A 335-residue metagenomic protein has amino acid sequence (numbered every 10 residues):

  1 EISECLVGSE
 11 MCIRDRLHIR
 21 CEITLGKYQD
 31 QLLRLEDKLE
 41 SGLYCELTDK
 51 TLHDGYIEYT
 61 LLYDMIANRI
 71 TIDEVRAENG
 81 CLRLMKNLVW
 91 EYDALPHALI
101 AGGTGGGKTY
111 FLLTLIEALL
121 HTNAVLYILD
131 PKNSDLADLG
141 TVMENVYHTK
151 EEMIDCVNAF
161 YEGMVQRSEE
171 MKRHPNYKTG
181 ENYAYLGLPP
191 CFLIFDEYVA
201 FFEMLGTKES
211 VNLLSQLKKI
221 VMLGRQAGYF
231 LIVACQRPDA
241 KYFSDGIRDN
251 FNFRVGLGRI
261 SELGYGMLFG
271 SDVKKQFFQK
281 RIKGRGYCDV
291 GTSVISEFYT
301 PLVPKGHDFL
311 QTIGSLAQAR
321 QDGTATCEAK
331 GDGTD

Functional and structural regions predicted by a protein language model:
I2-G8, I13: Single conserved hydrophobic/aromatic residue that forms the stacking wall/gate of nucleotide- or nucleobase-binding
R14, L52-Y56, L188: Short Gly/Ser/Thr- and Asp/Glu-enriched loop/turn motifs at secondary-structure junctions
D15-I23, E203: Short, hydrophobic beta-strand segments
C21-N68: Interdomain "pre-motor" coupling segment immediately N-terminal to P-loop NTPase/helicase cores
I23, L61-Y63, Y92-A94, F195-E197 (+3 more regions): Flexible glycine-/small-residue-rich
I70-R173, C191-F192, V199-I260, F269 (+4 more regions): P-loop NTPase catalytic phosphate-binding loop
Y183-C191: Short basic/glycine-enriched coil/helix segment immediately N-terminal to the Walker B
I260-T334: Conserved P-loop NTPase
